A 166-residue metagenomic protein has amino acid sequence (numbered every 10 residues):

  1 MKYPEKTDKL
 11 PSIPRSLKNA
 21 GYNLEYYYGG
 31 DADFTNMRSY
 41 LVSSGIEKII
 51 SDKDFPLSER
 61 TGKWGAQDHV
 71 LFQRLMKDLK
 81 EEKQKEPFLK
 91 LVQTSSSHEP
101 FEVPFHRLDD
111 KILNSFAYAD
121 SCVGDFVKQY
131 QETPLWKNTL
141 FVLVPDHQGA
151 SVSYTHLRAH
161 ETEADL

Functional and structural regions predicted by a protein language model:
M1-F88, T94-P104, N114: Active-site-proximal alpha/beta segments of enzymes that process anionic O-linked groups
L17, P87-S95, V123, L140-D146 (+1 more regions): Beta-strand elements within well-structured catalytic alpha/beta cores of enzymes that handle phosphate/sulfate esters
Q73-M76, V103-T139: A long, amphipathic alpha-helix that forms part of the scaffold/cap immediately adjacent to metal-dependent active
Q84, L135-W136, E161: A structural signal for short secondary-structure junctions
S151-S153: Acidic, proline/serine/threonine- and glycine-rich low-complexity intrinsically disordered segments
T155-T162: Conserved small/polar residues in nucleotide/adenosyl-binding loops
